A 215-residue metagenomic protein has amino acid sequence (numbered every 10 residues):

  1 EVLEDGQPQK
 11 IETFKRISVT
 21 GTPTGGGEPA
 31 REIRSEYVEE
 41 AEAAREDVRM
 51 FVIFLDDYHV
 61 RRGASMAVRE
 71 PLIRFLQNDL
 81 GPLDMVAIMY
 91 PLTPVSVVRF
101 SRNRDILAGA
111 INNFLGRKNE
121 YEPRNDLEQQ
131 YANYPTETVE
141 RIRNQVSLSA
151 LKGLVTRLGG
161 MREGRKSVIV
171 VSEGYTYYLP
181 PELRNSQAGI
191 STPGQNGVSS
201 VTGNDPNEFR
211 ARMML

Functional and structural regions predicted by a protein language model:
E1-L215: Scaffold/interface architecture of coatomer-like assemblies
